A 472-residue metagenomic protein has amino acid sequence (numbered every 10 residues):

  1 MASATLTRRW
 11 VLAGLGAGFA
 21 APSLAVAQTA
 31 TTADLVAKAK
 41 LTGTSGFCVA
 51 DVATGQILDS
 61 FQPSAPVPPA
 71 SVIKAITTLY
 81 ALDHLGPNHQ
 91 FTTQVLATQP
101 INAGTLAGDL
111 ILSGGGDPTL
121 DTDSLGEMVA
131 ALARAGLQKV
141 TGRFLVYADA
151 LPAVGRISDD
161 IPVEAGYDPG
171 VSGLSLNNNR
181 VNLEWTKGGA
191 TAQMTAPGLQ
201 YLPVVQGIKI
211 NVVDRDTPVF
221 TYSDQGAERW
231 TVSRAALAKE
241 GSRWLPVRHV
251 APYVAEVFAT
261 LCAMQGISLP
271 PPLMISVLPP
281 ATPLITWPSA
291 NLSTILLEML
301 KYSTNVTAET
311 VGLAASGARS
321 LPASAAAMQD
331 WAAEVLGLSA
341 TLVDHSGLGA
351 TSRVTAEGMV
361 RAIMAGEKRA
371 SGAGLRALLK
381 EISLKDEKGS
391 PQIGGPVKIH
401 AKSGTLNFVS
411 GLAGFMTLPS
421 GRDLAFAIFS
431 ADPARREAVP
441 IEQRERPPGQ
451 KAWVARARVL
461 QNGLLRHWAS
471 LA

Functional and structural regions predicted by a protein language model:
M1-F19: N-terminal secretory signal peptides and thylakoid transit peptides that target proteins across membranes
A25-P69, P87-N88, G126-A135: Beta-lactamase-like hydrolase cores
T44-G46, A103-S175, N179, A315-G358: Mid-domain, small-residue-enriched loop/turn segments at the edges of structured enzyme/sensor domains
G55, P69-P87, F144, L174 (+3 more regions): Active-site SXXK
D83-T98, P270-M274, G372-R376: Short, well-structured active-site flanking segments
Y147-K209, T351-G395: A conserved catalytic-loop motif detector
K209-G374: A small/polar active-site loop signature that marks catalytic segments
S316-S430, R435-A472: Small-residue-rich helix-loop
